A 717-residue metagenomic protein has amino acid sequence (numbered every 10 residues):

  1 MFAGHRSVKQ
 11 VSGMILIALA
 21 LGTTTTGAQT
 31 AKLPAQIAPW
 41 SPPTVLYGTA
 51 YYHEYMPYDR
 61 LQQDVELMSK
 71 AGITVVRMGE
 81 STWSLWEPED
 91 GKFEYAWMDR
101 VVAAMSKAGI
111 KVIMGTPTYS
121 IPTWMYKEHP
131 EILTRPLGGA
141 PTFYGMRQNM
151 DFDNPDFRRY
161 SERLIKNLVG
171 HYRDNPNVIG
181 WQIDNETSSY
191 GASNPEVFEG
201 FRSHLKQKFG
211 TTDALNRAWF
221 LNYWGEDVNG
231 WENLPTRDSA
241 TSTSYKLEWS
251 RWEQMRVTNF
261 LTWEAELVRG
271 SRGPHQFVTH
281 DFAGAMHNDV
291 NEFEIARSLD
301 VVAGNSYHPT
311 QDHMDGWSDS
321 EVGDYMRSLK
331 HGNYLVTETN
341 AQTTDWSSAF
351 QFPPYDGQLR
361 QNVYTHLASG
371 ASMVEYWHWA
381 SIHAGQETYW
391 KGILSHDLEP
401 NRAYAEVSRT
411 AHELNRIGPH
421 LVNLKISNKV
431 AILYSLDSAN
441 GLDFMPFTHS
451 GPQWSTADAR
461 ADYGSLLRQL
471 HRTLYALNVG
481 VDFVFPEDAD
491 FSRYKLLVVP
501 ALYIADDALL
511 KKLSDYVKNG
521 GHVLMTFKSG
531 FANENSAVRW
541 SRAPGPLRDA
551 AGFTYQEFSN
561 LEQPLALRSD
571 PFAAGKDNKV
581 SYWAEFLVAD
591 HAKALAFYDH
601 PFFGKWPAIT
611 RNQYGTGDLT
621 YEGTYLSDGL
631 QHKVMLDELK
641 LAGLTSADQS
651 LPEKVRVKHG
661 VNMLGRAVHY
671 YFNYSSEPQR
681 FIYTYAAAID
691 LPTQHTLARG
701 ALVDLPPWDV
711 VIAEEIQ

Functional and structural regions predicted by a protein language model:
S12-T23: Bacterial N-terminal signal peptides
Q29-R77, P88, A103, K111 (+1 more regions): N-terminal carbohydrate-binding accessory modules
W40-L46, G79, W86-A96, P122-P155 (+6 more regions): Aromatic- and acidic-residue-enriched carbohydrate-binding clefts of CAZyme catalytic domains
L46-M56, S81-A96, F143-E162, D184-G191 (+6 more regions): The substrate-binding groove and active-site-proximal loops of carbohydrate-active enzymes, especially glycoside
Y55-K70, S161-N167, G284-I295, Y355-V363 (+1 more regions): Short, acidic/polar
Q62-T142, V169, E264-R272, I504: Aromatic-lined substrate-binding rim segments of carbohydrate-active enzymes
G138-V301, N305-S318: Polysaccharide-binding and catalytic clefts of secreted carbohydrate-active enzymes
W231, P274, G304-Q717: Carbohydrate-binding surfaces of carbohydrate-active enzymes
